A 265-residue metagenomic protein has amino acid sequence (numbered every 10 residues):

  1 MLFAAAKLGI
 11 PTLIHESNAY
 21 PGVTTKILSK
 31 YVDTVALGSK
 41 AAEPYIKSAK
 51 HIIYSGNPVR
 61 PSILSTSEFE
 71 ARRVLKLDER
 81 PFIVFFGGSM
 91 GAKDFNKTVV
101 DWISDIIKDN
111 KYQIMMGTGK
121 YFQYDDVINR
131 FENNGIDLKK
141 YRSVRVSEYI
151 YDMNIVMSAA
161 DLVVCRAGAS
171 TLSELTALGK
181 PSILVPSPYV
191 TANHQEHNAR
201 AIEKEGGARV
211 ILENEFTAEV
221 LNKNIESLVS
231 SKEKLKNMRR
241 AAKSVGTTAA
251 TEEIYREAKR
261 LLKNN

Functional and structural regions predicted by a protein language model:
F3, N154, L172-K180, R200: Short alpha-helical segment that forms part of, or immediately flanks, the ligand-binding pocket in carbohydrate-active
A6-F69: Active-site-proximal region of nucleotide-activated glycan assembly enzymes, centered on histidine/acidic-rich loops
L8, S158-A160, E174-P186: Conserved donor-binding/catalytic loop of nucleotide-activated donor transferases
D33-T34, H51, I155, L162 (+1 more regions): Well-ordered beta-strand positions
E68-E70, K76-V163, E196-R200, K204 (+1 more regions): Donor-nucleotide binding loops and adjacent catalytic segments primarily of GT-B fold Leloir glycosyltransferases
C165, P181-A192: Short hydrophobic beta-strand element within catalytic cores of glycosyltransferases and related nucleotide-activated
K234-T248: A short, well-ordered alpha-helix in the C-terminal region of glycosyltransferases
T247-N265: C-terminal alpha-helical cap of glycosyltransferases
